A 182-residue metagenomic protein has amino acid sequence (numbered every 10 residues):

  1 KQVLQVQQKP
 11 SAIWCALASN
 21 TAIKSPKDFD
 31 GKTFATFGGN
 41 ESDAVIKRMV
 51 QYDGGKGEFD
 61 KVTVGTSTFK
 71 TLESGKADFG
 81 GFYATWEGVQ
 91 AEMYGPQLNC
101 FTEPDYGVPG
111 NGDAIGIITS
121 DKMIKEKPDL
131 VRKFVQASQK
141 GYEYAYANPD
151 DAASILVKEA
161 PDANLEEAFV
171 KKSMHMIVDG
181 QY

Functional and structural regions predicted by a protein language model:
K1-S74, D78-T85, C100-E103, N111: Short, glycine-/small- and polar/acidic-enriched structural segments that line small-molecule recognition paths
Q7-A16, Q97-I124, V135, K172-G180: Periplasmic-binding protein-like
P26, D43-K47, T66-F69, E73 (+6 more regions): Extracytoplasmic/secreted envelope proteins and their assembly/folding machinery, especially bacterial periplasmic
Y52-K56, G95-P96, D162-A163: Short helix-capping segments at alpha-helix termini
T85-E87, D105-V108, E159-P161: Glycine-rich beta-alpha junction loops
E126-Y182: Secondary-structure end/capping motifs
